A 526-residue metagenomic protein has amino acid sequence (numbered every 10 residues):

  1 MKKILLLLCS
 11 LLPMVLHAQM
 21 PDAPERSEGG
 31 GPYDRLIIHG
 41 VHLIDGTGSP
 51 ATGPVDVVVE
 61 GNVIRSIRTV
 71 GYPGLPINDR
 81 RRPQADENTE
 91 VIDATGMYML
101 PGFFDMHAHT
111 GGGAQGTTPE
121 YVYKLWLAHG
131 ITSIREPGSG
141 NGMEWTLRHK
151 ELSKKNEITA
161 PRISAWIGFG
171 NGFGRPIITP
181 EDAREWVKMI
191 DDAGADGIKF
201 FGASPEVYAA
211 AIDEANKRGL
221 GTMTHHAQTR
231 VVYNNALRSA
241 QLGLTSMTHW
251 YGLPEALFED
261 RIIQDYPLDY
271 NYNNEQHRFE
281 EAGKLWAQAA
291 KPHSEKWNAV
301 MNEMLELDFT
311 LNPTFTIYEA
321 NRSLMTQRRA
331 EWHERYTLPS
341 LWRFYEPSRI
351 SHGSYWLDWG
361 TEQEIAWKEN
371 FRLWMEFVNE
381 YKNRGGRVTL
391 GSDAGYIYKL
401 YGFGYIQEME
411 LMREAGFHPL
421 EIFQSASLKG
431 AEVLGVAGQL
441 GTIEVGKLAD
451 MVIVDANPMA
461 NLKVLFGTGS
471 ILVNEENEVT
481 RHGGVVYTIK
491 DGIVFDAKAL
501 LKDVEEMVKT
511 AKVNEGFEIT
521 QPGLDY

Functional and structural regions predicted by a protein language model:
M1-M20: Bacterial Sec-dependent N-terminal signal peptides
M20-D34, L43, T47-L100: Histidine-rich, glycine-flanked metal-binding segment
V41-L43, Y355-I365, F371, E376 (+3 more regions): C-terminal helical cap
R80-E157, R175-E181, N234-S239, R261: Metal-associated gating/positioning segment near the N- to mid-region
V122-M143, A160-G170, D191-A203, I212 (+4 more regions): Divalent metal-dependent hydrolysis catalytic cores, especially in the metallo-beta-lactamase
G168-R218, T245-S246, Y270-K291: Active-site gating/metal-coordination segments in enzymes
M189-D196, L253-E410, E414-A415, A511 (+1 more regions): Active-site neighborhoods of metal-dependent hydrolases
L448-E505: C-terminal cap of metal-dependent C-N hydrolases
